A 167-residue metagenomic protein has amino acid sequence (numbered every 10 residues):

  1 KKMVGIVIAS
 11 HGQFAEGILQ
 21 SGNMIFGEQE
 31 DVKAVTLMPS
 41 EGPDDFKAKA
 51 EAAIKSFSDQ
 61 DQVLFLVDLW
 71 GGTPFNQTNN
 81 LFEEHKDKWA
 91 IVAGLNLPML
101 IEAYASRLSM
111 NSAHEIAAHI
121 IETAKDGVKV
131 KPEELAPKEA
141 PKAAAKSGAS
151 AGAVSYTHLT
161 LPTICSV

Functional and structural regions predicted by a protein language model:
V4, A9-F26, K33, P43: N-terminal intrinsically disordered, cationic/polar leader segments that include organellar targeting peptides
D31-P39: A short beta-strand-loop structural module common to alpha/beta enzyme folds
M38-A50: N-terminal beta-loop-helix "entrance" segment that forms/cooperates in small-molecule cofactor or anionic ligand
P74-E84, A105: Short Gly/Thr/Asp-enriched flexible loops that form oxyanion-binding sites at enzyme active sites
H85-A103, I116: Short, acidic/small-residue loops that bind anionic groups at enzyme active sites
S106-P132: Short, glycine-/small-residue-rich phosphate/pyrophosphate-handling segment
T157-T163: Conserved small/polar residues in nucleotide/adenosyl-binding loops
